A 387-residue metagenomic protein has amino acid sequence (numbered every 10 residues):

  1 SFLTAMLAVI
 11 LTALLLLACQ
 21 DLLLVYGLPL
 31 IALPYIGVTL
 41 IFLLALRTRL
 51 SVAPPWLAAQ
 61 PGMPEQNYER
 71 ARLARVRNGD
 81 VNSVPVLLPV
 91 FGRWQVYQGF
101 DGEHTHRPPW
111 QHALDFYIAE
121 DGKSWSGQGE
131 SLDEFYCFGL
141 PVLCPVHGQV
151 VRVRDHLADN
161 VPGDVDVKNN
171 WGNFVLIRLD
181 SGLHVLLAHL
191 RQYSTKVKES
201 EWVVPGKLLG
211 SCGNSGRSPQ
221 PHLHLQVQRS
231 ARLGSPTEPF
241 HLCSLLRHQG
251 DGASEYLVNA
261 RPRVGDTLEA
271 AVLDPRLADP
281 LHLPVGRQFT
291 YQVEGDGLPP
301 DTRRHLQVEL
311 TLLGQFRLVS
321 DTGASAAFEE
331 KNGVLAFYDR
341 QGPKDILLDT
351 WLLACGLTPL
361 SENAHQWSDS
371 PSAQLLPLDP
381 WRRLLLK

Functional and structural regions predicted by a protein language model:
S1-Q66, R70, W367: Cationic-aromatic interfacial patches
I41-T105, P109-H112: N-terminal topogenic membrane-targeting module
A74-R77, Q98-C144, D155-D164, K168: Short glycine/threonine/proline-enriched tight-turn/helix- or strand-capping micro-motif at secondary-structure
Q98, I118, R152, H189-Q192 (+2 more regions): A residue-level detector for short acidic-glycine micro-motifs
Y136-C137, P145-Q192: Zn2+-dependent peptidoglycan hydrolase active-site motif and core
V142-R152, K196-S211: Short, well-structured beta-strand-loop connectors
R154-V165, K207-L223: Flexible, gly/ser-rich surface segments that form the specificity/activation loops bordering the active-site cleft
N169, Q226-L348, L352-L353: Acidic, glycine-rich catalytic/binding loops that coordinate metals and/or anionic ligands
